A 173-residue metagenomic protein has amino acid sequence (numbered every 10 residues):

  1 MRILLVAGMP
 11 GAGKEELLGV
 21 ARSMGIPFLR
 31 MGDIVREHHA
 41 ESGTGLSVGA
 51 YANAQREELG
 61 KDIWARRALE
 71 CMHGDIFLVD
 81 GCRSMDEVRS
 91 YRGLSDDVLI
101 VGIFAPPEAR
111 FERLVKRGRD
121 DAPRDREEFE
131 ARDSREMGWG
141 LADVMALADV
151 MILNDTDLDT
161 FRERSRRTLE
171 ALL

Functional and structural regions predicted by a protein language model:
M1-L4: Extreme N-terminal starter segment of soluble prokaryotic enzymes
M9, A21: P-loop (Walker A) phosphate-binding loop of NTP-binding proteins
A12: ATP-binding Walker
E15: Walker A/P-loop
I26-R92, E128-A131: ATP-dependent small-molecule kinase phosphotransfer cores that center on conserved nucleotide phosphate-binding segments
G49-A50, R89-D143: A glycine- and Lys/Arg-enriched "phosphate-lid" helix/loop adjacent to the NTP-binding pocket of small-molecule kinases
E58-I63, K116-T168: Small-molecule kinase domains that catalyze NTP-dependent phosphoryl transfer to phosphate-bearing small molecules
F77, I100, V150-L153: Short, well-ordered beta-strand core segments
